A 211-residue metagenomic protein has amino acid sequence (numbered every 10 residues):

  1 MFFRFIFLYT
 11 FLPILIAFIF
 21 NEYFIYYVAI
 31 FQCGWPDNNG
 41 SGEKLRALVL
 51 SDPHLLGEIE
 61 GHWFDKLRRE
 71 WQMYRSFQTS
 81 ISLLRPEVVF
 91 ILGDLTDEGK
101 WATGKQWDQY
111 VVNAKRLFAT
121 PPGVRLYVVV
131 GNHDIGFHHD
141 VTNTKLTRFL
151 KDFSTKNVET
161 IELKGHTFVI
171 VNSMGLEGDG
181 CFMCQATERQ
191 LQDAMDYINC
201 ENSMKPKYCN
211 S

Functional and structural regions predicted by a protein language model:
F2-D108, N113, N157: N-terminal active-site segment of His-dependent metallophosphoesterases
Y27-N39, K100-Y208: Extended active-site neighborhood of metal-dependent phosphoesterases/phosphodiesterases
K44-E60, G165-G175, K207-S211: Active-site-proximal beta-strand elements of phosphoester/diester hydrolases
